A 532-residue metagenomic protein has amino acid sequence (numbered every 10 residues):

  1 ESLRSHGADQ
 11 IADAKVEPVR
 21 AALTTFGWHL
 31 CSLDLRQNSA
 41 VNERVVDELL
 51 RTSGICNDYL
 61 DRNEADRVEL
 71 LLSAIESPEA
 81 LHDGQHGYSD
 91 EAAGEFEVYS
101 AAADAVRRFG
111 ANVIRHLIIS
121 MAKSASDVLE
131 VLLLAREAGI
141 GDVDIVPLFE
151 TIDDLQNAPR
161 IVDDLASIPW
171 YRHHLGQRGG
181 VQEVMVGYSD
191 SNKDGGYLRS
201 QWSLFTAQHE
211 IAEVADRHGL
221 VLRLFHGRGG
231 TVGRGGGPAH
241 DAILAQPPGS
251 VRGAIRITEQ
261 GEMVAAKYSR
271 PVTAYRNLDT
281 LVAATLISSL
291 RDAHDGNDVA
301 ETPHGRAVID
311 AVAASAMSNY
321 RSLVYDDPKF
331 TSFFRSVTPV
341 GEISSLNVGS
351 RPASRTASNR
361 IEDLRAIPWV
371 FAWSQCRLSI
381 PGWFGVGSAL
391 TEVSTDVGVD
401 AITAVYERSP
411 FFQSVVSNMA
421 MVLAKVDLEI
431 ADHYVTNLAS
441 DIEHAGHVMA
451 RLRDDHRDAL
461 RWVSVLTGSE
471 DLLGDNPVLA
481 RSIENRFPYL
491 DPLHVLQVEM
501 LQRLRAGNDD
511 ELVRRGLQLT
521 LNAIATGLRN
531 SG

Functional and structural regions predicted by a protein language model:
E1-V146, E150: Structured, charged N-terminal subsegments at the starts of enzyme catalytic cores and at intra-chain domain/subunit
V16, E91-R108, S124-I140, V162-V184 (+4 more regions): Structured alpha-helical segments in the cores of large, soluble enzyme domains
H29, D34-R36, V41-E43, I55-G87 (+7 more regions): Acidic, glycine-enriched catalytic cores built around paired aspartates
L30, N42, L148-N157, V186-D194 (+1 more regions): Short, conserved secondary-structure transition motifs
D34, H116-I118, D144-L148, E183-M185 (+4 more regions): Structured core elements
E150-Q156, R160, R199-T206: Glycine-rich phosphate/ribose-binding loops and adjacent secondary-structure elements that form binding surfaces
N157-D164, R234-A242: Catalytic cores of alpha/beta
Y197, F225-R234, D241-A245: Glycine-rich anion/phosphate-binding loop at the beta-strand->alpha-helix junction
